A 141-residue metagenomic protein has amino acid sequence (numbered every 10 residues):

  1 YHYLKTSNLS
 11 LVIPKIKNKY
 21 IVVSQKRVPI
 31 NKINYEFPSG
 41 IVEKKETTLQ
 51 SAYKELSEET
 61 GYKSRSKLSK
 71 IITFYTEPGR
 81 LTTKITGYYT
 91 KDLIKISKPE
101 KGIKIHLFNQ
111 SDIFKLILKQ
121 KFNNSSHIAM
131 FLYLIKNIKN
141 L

Functional and structural regions predicted by a protein language model:
Y1-H2, S24, S126: Short linear motifs in exposed loops
Y1-V12, I16-K17: Acidic, metal-coordinating catalytic segment for phosphate/diphosphate chemistry, firing primarily on the Nudix
N8-L11, I21-K26, I30-Y35: Short basic alpha-helical hairpin corresponding to helix-turn-helix/winged-helix-like nucleic-acid-binding
P14, V22, Y89-T90, L107: Conserved hydrophobic "DFG−1" position in protein kinase catalytic cores
K17-K19, R27, D92: Short, glycine/serine-rich, charged loops/turns that create anion-binding and catalytic segments at active sites
I33, K44, K70, G79 (+1 more regions): Nudix hydrolase/Nudix homology domain
F37-S69, Y88, K98-E100, N109: The catalytic Nudix box helix
T76-I96, H106: Active-site-adjacent beta-strand/loop module that shapes the phosphate/pyrophosphate-binding cleft
